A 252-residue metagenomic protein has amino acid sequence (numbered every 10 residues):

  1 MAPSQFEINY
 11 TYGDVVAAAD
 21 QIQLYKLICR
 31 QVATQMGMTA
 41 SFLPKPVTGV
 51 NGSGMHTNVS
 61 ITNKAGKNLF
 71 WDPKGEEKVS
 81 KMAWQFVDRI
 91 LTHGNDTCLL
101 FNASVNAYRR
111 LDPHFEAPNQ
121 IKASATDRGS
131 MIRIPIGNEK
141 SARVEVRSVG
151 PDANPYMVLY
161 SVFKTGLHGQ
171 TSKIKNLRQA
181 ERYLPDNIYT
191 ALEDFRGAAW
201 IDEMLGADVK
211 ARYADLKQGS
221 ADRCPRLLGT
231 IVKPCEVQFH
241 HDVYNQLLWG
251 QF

Functional and structural regions predicted by a protein language model:
M1, F101-V105, L205-A211: Short coil/turn segments at secondary-structure boundaries
M1-L24: Active-site acidic/histidine clusters and adjacent loop/turn architecture that either coordinate catalytic ions
S4, G49-V50, A211-R212: Short secondary-structure capping/turn micro-motifs that flank functional sites
S4-F6, G66-K67, D96-T97, R128-S130 (+5 more regions): Generic structural motif recognizing short loop/turn segments at the entrances and edges of beta-strands
N9, D14-V15, E139, N154 (+2 more regions): Intrinsic-disorder/low-complexity, polar/charged segments
N9-T11, S53-M55, L216: Short secondary-structure transition/capping segments
V16-E181: Active-site capping/gating regions of soluble enzymes
R178-F252: Acidic, glycine-enriched catalytic cores built around paired aspartates
